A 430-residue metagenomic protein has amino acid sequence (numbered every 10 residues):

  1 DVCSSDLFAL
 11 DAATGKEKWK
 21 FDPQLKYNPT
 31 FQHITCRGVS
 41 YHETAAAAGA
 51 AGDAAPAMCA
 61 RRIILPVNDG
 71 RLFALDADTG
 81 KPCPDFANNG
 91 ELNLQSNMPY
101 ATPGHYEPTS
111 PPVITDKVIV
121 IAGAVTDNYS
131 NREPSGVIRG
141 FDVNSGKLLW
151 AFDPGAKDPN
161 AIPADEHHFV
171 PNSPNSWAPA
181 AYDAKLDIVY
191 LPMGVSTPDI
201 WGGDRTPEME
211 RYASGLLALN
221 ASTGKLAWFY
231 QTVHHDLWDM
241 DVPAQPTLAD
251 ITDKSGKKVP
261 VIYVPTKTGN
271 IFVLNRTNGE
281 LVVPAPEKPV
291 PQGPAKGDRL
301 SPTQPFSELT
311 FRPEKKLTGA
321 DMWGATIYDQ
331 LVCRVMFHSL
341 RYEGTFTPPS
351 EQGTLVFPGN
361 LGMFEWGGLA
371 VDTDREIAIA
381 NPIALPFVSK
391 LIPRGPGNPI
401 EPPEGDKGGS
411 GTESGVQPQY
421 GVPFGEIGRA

Functional and structural regions predicted by a protein language model:
V2-S4: Short, small-residue-biased leader/transition segments that mark boundaries at the very start of proteins
D6-F8, R62, R71-F73, V137-R139 (+2 more regions): A short loop-to-beta-strand structural motif that recurs across blades of beta-propeller domains
K16-K20, C83-P84, N93, L149-W150 (+2 more regions): A structural motif specific to WD40 beta-propellers
K20-A55, N88-V113, D153-P179, S196-D199 (+5 more regions): Extracytoplasmic beta-rich repeat domains
A60-R61, D116-V118, K185-D187, V259-P260 (+1 more regions): Short coil/turn segments that connect the beta-strands within blades of beta-propeller domains
L65, S130-P134, D204-Y212, V264-K267: Short, solvent-exposed loop/turn segments at conserved positions within beta-propeller repeat blades
L75, S135-K147, M209-G224, T277-N278: Beta-propeller blade signature
Q245-A295: Phosphate/diphosphate-binding loops
